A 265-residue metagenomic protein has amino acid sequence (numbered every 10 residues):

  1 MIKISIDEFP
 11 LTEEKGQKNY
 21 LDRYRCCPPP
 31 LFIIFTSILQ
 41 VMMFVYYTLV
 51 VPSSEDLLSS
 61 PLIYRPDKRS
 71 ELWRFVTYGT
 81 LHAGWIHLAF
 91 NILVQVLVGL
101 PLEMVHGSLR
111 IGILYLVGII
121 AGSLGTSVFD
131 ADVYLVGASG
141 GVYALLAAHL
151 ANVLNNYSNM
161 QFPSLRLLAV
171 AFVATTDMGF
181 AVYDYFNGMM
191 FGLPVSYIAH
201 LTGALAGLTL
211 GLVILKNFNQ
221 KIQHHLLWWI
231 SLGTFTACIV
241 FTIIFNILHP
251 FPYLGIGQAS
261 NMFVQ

Functional and structural regions predicted by a protein language model:
M1-L31, V41, L165, V170-Q265: C-terminal transmembrane module of polytopic alpha-helical membrane proteins
G16-A138, Y185-V195: N-terminal TM1-TM2 helical hairpin plus the immediately adjacent luminal interfacial "cap"
V45, P101, L124, V128 (+5 more regions): Hydrophobic membrane-targeting alpha-helices
W85, F90, L146-L150, L254: Charged, low-complexity, helix/coiled-coil-prone segments
M104-L109, H149-A169, L215-L226: Alpha-helical transmembrane bundle and helix-membrane interface signal in multi-pass integral membrane proteins
G112-V117, A138-V142, P163-A171: Cytoplasmic-side transmembrane-helix entry/capping segments in multi-pass membrane proteins
A121-L124, V133-N156, L201-V213: Specific transmembrane alpha-helix
